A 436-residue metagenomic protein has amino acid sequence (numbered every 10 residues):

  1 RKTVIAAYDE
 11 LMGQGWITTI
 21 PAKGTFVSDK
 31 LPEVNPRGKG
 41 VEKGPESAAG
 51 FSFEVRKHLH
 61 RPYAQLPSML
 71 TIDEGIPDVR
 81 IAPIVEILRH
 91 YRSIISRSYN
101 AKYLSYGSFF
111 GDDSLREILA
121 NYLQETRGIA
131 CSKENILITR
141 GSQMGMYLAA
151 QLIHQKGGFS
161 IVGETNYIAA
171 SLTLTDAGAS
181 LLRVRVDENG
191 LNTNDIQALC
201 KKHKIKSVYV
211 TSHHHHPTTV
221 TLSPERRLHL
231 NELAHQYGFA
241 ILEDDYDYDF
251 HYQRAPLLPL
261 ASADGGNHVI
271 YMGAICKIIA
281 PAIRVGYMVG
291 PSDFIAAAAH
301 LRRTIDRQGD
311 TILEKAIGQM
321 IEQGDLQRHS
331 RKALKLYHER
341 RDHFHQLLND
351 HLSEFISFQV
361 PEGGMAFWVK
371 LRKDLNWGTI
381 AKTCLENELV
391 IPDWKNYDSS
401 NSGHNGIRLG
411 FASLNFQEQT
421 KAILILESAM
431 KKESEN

Functional and structural regions predicted by a protein language model:
R1-R92, R303-D310, I321, R331 (+7 more regions): N-terminal basic, amphipathic alpha-helical segments
T18-I20, C131, I391-P392: Short beta-strand "wing" residues that participate in macromolecule-binding interfaces
S96-Y237, D249-F250, A255-D264, Y337 (+1 more regions): Conserved core of the PLP fold type I
A169-T173, L230, Y237, I241 (+8 more regions): A generic "structured core" feature
P256-I275, A296-A297, I407-R408: Conserved active-site segment immediately N-terminal to the catalytic lysine that forms the internal aldimine
V269-D350, S357-Q359: PLP-dependent aminotransferase class I/II
